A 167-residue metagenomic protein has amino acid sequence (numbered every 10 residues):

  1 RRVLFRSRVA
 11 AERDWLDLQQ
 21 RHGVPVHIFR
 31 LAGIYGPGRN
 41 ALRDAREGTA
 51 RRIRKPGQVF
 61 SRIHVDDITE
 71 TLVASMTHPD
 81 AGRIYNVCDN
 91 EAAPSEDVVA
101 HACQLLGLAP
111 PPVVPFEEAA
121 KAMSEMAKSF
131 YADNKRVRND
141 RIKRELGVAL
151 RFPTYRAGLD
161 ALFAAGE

Functional and structural regions predicted by a protein language model:
V3-L4: Short, small-residue-biased leader/transition segments that mark boundaries at the very start of proteins
V9, H22-V24, I34-E47, A74-Y85 (+1 more regions): Glycine/proline-rich active-site loop of Rossmann-fold NAD(P)-dependent oxidoreductases
V9-D17, T69-E70: Conserved active-site helix of classical SDR/Rossmann-fold NAD(P)-dependent CH-OH oxidoreductases
L16-F60, V65: NAD(P)-dependent short-chain dehydrogenase/reductase
I63, A93, V137, P153: Residue-level signal for the nucleotide or nucleotide-sugar donor/cofactor binding architecture
T69-A127: Mid/C-terminal beta-alpha module of Rossmann-like enzyme folds, strongest in SDR-family dehydrogenases/epimerases
E96, A100, A120-A149: Conserved C-terminal active-site "lid" loop/helix of NAD(P)H-dependent oxidoreductases that clamps the redox cofactor
P153-E167: Amphipathic terminal alpha-helices
